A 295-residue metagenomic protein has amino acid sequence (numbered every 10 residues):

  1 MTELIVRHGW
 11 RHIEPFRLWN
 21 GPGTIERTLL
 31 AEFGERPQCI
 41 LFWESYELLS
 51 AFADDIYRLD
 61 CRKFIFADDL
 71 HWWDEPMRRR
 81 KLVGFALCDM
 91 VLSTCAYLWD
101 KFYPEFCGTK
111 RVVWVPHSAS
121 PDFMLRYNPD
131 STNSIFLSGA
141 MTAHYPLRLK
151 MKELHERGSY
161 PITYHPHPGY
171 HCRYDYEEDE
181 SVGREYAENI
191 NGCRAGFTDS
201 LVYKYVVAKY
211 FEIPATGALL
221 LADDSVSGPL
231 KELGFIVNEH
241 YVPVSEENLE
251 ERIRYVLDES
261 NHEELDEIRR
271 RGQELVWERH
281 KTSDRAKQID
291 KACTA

Functional and structural regions predicted by a protein language model:
M1-P37, L41-D55, I65-A215, L219-L233 (+3 more regions): Nucleotide-sugar donor-binding catalytic core of glycosyltransferases
R58-C61: Charged, glycine-enriched surface loops/patches that mediate electrostatic binding to polyanionic ligands
Y203-K204, N261-E263: Short helix-capping/hinge SLiMs at alpha-helix to coil transitions
A222-D223, R252, L265: Extended hydrophobic-aromatic, low-complexity segments
K231-Y255: Change "using UDP/GDP/dTDP sugars" to "using nucleotide sugars
E247-D258, A286-D290, T294: Two-component system phosphotransfer/interaction surface
H262-C293: A charged, aromatic-enriched C-terminal amphipathic alpha-helix characteristic of glycosyltransferases across folds
